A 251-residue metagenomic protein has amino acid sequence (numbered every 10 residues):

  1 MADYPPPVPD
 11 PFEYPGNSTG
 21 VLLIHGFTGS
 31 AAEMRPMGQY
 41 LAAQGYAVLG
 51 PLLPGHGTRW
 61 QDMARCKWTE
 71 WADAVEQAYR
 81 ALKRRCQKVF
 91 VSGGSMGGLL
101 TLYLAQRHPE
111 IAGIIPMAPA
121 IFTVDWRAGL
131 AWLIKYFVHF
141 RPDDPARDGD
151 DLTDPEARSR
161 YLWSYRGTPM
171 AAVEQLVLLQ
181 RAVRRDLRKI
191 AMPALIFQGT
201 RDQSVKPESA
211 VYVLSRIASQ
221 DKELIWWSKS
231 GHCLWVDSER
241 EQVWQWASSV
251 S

Functional and structural regions predicted by a protein language model:
Y4-R59: Short, surface-exposed "cap/lid" segments of acyl-processing enzymes
Q61, S230-Q242: Catalytic histidine-centered segment of alpha/beta-hydrolase-like enzymes
G93-G97, T101: Gly/Ala-rich beta-loop-alpha elbow adjacent to hydrolase catalytic centers
I115-W126: Active-site nucleophile loop of the alpha/beta-hydrolase fold
P169-L187, M192: Active-site nucleophile elbow and catalytic-triad environment of alpha/beta-hydrolase enzymes
I190, I196-Q198, D202: Short beta-strand/loop motif that positions the catalytic acidic residue of the alpha/beta-hydrolase fold
R201-V205, C233: Acidic catalytic loop of the alpha/beta-hydrolase fold
A210-V211, S215-C233: Catalytic histidine neighborhood in serine/cysteine hydrolases with alpha/beta-hydrolase-type architecture
